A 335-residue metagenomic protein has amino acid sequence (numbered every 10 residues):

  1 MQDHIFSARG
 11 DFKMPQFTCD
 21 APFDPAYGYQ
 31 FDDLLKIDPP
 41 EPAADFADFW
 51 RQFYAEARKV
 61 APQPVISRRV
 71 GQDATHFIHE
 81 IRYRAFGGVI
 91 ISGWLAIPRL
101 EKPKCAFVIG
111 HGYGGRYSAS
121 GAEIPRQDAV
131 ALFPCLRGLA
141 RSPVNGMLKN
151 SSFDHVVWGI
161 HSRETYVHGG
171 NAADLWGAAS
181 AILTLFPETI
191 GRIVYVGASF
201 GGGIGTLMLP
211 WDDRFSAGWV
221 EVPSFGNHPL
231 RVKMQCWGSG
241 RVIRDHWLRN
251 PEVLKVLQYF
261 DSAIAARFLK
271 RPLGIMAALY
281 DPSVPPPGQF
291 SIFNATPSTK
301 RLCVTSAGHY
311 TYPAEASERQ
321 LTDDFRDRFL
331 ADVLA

Functional and structural regions predicted by a protein language model:
M1-H76, A335: N-terminal targeting or regulatory segments adjacent to alpha/beta-hydrolase or S9 domains
F77-R82, F86-P98: A short loop-to-beta-strand scaffold at the N-terminal edge of the catalytic core in hydrolase folds
G93-P98, K102-G114: Short beta-strand element of the alpha/beta-hydrolase
S118, A122-P125, V130-A173: Cap/lid segment of the alpha/beta-hydrolase catalytic domain
H155-S199: Gly/Ser-rich "nucleophile elbow"/oxyanion-hole loop immediately N-terminal to the catalytic nucleophile in hydrolases
G202-N250, V304: Hydrolase active-site cap/lid region
K233-F290, N294-A295: The feature captures the conserved acid-bearing segment of alpha/beta-hydrolase catalytic domains
T299-F325: Histidine-bearing beta->alpha loop at or near hydrolase active sites
